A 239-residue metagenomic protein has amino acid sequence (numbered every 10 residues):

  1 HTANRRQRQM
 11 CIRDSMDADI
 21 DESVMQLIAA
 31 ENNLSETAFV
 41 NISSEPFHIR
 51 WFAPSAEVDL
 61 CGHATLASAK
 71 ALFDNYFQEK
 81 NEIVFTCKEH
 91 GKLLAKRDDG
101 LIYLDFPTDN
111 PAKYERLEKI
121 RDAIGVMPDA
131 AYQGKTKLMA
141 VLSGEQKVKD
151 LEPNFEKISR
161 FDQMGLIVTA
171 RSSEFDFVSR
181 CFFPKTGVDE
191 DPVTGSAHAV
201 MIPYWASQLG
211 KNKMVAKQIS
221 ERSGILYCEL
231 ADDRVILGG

Functional and structural regions predicted by a protein language model:
H1-R8, I12: Single conserved hydrophobic/aromatic residue that forms the stacking wall/gate of nucleotide- or nucleobase-binding
R13-D17, V40-N41, V141-L142, T169-R171 (+2 more regions): Short beta-strand-to-turn element immediately C-terminal to the catalytic PLP-Schiff-base lysine in fold type I
R13-S35: Intrinsically disordered, low-complexity, positively charged segments
L27-V58, S173-F177: Anion-binding (especially nucleotide phosphate/pyrophosphate-binding) glycine-rich loop and adjoining beta-alpha core
N32-E36, I124, K157-L166: A common structural junction motif
E45-P46, F52-S159, W205-G239: Acidic, low-complexity central loop/insert segments
V58-C61, V188-M201: Short glycine/threonine-rich catalytic loop with a Thr-x-Gly-x-Asp
D162-F175, K217-S223: Pepsin-like aspartyl protease folds
